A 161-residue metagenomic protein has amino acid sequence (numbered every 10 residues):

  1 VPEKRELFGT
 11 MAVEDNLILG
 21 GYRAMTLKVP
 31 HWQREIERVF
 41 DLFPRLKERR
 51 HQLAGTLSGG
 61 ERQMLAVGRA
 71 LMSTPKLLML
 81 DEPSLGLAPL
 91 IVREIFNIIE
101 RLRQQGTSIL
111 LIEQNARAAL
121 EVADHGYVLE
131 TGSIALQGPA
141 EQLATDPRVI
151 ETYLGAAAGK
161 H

Functional and structural regions predicted by a protein language model:
V13-R34, L42-K47, G138, A156-K160: ABC-type ATPase nucleotide-binding domains, specifically the catalytic core motifs of the NBD
L53-L57: Conserved ABC ATPase signature
A70-L71: ABC ATPase C-loop
T74: Conserved catalytic motifs of ABC-family nucleotide-binding domains
L78-E82: Catalytic Walker B motif of ABC-type/P-loop ATPase nucleotide-binding domains
R93-Q105: Helical segment within the ABC ATPase nucleotide-binding domain
H125, Q137: Short, glycine/charged-rich "phosphate-handling" switch motifs in NTP-dependent and phosphotransfer domains
